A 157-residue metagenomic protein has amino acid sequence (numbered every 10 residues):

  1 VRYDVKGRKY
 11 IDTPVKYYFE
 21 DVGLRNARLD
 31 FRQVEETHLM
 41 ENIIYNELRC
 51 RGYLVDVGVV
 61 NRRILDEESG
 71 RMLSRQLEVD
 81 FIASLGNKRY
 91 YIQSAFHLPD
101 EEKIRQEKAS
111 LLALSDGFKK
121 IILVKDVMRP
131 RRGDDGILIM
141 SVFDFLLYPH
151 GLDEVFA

Functional and structural regions predicted by a protein language model:
V1-R89: Accessory nucleic acid-recognition modules appended to NTPase machines
R8-K9, L112, R129-R131: Short secondary-structure boundary/capping segments
L48, D80, I92, L111 (+1 more regions): Hydrophobic, well-ordered secondary-structure elements that form the walls of internal hydrophobic environments
V55, K119-I121: Hydrophobic anchor at the start of a short beta-strand that flanks the dinucleotide cofactor-binding loop
D80, S84-D100, E107: Active-site ExK catalytic segment of metal-dependent nucleases
H97, E102-K119: Short, charged, amphipathic alpha-helix that recurs within catalytic cores of restriction-modification and other
V124: Short beta-strand/turn micro-motifs composed of small residues that flank or help shape donor/cofactor-binding pockets
V127-A157: Domain-level recognition of nuclease-like catalytic cores that cleave nucleotide substrates
